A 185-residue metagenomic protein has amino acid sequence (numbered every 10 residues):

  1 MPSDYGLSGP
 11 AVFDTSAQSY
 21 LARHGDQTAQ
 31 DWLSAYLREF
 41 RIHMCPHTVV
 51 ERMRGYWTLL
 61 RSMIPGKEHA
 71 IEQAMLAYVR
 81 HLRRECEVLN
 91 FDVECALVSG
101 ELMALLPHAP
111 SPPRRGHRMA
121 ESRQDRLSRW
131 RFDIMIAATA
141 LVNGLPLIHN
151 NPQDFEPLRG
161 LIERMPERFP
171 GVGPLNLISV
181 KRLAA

Functional and structural regions predicted by a protein language model:
M1-A77, P113: Short, well-structured N-terminal submotif of metal-dependent ribonuclease cores
M1-Y5, A137-A185: Acidic, PIN/NYN-like endoribonuclease modules and their adjacent C-terminal/linker elements
S8, E39-I42, E85-E87, L141-P146: Short active-site oxyanion
T15, V93, R126, W130-I134 (+1 more regions): Conserved glycosyltransferase catalytic-site signature
A17-Q18, T48-R52, W57-L59, E94-A96 (+3 more regions): Short, solvent-exposed loop/turn segments at secondary-structure junctions
L82-R126: Acidic catalytic patch
G116-M119, R129-P146: Acidic, metal-associated active-site segment
